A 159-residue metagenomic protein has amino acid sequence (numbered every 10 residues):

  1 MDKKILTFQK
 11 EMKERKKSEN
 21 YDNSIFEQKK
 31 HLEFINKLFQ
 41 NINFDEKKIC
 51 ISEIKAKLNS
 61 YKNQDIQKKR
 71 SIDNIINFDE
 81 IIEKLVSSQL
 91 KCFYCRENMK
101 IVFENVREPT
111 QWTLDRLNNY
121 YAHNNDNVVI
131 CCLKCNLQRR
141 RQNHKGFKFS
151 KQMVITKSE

Functional and structural regions predicted by a protein language model:
M1-I35: General detector of N-terminal leader/presequence modules that precede the first folded domain
L38-N43: Polar, low-complexity export/assembly segments characteristic of proteins that are secreted or assemble on the cell
K47-Y94: Short, charged surface segments at domain edges that flank catalytic/cofactor-binding sites
K91, V128-C131: Short pre-active-site segment immediately N-terminal to redox-active cysteine/selenocysteine motifs in thiol-based
F93-R96, K134: Short, cysteine/histidine-rich loop/knuckle motifs that typically chelate Zn2+
E97-V128: Histidine-centered nuclease catalytic patch
L117-V129, L137-E159: Polybasic, low-complexity binding patches
